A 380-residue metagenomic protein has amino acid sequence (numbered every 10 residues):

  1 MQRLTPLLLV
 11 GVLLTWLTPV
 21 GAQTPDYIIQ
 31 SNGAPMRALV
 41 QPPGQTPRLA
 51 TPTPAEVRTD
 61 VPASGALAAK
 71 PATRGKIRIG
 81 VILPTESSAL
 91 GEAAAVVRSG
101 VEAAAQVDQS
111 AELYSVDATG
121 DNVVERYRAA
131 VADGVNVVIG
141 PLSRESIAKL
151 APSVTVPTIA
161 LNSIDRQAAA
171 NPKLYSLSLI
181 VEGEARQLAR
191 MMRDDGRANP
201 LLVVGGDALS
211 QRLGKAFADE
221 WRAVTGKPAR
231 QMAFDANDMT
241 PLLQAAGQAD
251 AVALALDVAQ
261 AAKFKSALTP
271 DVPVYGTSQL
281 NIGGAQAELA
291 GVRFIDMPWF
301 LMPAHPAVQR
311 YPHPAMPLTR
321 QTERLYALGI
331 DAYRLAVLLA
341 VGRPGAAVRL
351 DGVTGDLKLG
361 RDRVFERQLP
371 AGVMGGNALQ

Functional and structural regions predicted by a protein language model:
A22-V57: N-terminal propeptides/low-complexity segments immediately following signal peptides in secreted or periplasmic proteins
D60-S99: Extracytoplasmic "Venus flytrap"
E92-V96, S110-Q167: Beta-alpha junction/loop-to-helix N-cap segments that form part of ligand/metal-binding clefts
V131-L142, I159-L161, N199-V204, G247-A261 (+1 more regions): Periplasmic-binding protein-like
Q167-M191, L289-W299, Q321: Short beta-strand elements at the ligand-binding edges of bilobed clamshell
L174-M232: An alpha-beta-alpha
K265-I330, V341-P344: Extracellular/periplasmic periplasmic-binding protein-like sensory domains
H313-Q380: Segments of small-molecule ligand-sensing domains
